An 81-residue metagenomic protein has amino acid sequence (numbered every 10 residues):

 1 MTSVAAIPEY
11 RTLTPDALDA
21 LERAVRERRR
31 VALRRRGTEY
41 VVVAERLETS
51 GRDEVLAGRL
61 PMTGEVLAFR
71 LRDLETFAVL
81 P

Functional and structural regions predicted by a protein language model:
M1-P81: Short glycine- and basic-residue-enriched patches
